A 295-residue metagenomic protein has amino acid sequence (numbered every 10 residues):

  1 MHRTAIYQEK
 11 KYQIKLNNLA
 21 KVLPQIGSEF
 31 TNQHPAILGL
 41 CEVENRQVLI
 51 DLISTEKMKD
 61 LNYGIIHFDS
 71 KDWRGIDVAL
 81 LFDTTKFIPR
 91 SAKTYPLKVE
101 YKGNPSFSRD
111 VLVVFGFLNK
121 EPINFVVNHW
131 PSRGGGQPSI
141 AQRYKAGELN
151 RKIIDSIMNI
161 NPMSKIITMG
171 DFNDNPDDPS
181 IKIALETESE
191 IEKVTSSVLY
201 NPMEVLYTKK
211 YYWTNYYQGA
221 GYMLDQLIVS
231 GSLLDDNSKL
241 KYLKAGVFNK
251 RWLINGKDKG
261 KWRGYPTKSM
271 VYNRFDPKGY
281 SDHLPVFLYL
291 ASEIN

Functional and structural regions predicted by a protein language model:
M1-E56, I66-V78, N255-G264, Y272-R274 (+1 more regions): N-terminal, active-site-proximal structural segment of metallo-dependent hydrolase catalytic domains
I6-N17, L40-Q47, D72, N104-S106 (+4 more regions): Soluble non-cytosolic domains of exported or imported proteins
Y7-Q8, L19, I26-L49, L81 (+5 more regions): Active-site beta-strand/loop signature of hydrolases that rely on acidic residues for catalysis
N17-L23, P105-F115, E148-I154: A Trp-anchored, charged/polar loop motif used as the substrate-binding/catalytic surface of acyl/ester-handling
I37-G39, V43-P122, N128-W130: Structured beta-strand-rich core segments of catalytic domains in phosphoester-bond hydrolases
L49, G135, D236-S238: Short, solvent-exposed loop/turn elements at domain surfaces
V126-S139: Active-site His/acidic residue clusters
D155-K165, D174-N295: Metal-dependent phosphoester-hydrolase catalytic domains
